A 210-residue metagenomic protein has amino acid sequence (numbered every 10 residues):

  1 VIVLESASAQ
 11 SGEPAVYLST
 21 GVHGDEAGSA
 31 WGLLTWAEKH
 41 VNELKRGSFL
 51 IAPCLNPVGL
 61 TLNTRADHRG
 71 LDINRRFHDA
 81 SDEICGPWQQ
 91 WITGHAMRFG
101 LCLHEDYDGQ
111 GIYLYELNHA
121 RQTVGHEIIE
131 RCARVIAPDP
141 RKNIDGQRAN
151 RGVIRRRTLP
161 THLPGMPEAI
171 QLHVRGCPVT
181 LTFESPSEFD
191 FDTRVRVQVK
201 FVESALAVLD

Functional and structural regions predicted by a protein language model:
V1-D210: Structured catalytic-domain cores with a bias toward divalent-metal coordination
